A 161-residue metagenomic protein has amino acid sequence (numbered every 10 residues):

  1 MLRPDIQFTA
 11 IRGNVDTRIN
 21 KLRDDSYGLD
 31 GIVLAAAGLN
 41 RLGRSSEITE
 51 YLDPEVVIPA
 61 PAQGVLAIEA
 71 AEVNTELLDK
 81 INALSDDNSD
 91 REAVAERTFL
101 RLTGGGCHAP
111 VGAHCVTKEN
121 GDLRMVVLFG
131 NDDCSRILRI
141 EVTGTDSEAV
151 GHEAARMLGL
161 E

Functional and structural regions predicted by a protein language model:
L2-E161: Small-molecule-sensing regulatory modules
